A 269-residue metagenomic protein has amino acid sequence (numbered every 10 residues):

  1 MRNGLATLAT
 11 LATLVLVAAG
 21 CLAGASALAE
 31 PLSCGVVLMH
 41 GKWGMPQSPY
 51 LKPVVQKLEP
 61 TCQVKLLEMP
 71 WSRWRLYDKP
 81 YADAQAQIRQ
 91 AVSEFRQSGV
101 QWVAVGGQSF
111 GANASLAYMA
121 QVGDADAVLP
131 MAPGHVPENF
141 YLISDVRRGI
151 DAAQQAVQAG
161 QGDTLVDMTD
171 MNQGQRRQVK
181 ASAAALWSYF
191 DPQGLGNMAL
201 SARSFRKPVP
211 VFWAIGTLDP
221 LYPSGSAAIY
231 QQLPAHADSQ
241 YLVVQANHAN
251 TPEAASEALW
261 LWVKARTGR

Functional and structural regions predicted by a protein language model:
P31-E59, M69-P70: Short, surface-exposed "cap/lid" segments of acyl-processing enzymes
Y77, A246-S256: Catalytic histidine-centered segment of alpha/beta-hydrolase-like enzymes
D78-Q97: Alpha/beta-hydrolase active-site loop
G106-G111, S115: Gly/Ala-rich beta-loop-alpha elbow adjacent to hydrolase catalytic centers
L129-F140: Active-site nucleophile loop of the alpha/beta-hydrolase fold
A184-R203: Active-site nucleophile elbow and catalytic-triad environment of alpha/beta-hydrolase enzymes
F205-K207, W213-I215: Short beta-strand/loop motif that positions the catalytic acidic residue of the alpha/beta-hydrolase fold
P220-S226, T251: Conserved alpha/beta-hydrolase "acid-adjacent" motif
